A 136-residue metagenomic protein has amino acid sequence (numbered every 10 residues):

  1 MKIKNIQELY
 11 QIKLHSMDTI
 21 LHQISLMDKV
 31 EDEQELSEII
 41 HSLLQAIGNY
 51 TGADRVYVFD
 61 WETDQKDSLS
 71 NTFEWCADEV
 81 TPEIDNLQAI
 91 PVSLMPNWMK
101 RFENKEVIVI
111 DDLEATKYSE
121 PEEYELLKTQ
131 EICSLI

Functional and structural regions predicted by a protein language model:
M1-I39, N49: Signal-transmission linkers at sensory-effector interfaces
S25-E35, L43-G52, D60-T63, L127-K128: Short regulatory alpha-helical segment in sensory/regulatory domains of signaling proteins that mediates
E38-L43, S93, Y118-E122: Short, conserved clusters of charged catalytic residues that mark active-site and nucleotide-handling motifs
Y57-K105: GAF sensory/regulatory domain recognition with acknowledged cross-activation on helical regulatory dimers
S68, T129-E131: Per-ARNT-Sim (PAS) sensory domains and their PAS-associated C-terminal
W98-M99, Y124-L127: Terminal output helix/cap of sensory domains in signal transduction proteins
M99-I108, A115-S119: Soluble sensory domains of the PAS superfamily and closely related sensory modules
C133-I136: A short, aliphatic-rich beta-strand micro-motif
